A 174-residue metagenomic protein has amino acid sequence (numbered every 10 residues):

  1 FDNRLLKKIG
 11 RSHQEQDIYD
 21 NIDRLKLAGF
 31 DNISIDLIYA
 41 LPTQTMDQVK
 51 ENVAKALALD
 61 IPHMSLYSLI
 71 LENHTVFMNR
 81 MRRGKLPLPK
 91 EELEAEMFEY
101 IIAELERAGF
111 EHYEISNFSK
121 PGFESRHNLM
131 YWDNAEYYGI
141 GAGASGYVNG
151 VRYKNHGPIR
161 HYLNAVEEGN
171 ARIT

Functional and structural regions predicted by a protein language model:
F1-T174: C-terminal scaffold of the Radical SAM
